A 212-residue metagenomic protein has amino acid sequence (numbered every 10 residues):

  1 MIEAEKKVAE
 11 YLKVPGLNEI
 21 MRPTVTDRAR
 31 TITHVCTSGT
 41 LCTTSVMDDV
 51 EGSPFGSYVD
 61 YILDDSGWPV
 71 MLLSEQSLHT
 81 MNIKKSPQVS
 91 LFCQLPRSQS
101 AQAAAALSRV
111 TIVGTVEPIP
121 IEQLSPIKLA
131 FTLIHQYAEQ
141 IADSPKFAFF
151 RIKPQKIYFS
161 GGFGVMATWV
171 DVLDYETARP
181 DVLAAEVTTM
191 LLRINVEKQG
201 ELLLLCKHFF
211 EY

Functional and structural regions predicted by a protein language model:
M1-Y212: Binding-site signature for planar aromatic cofactors or substrates
